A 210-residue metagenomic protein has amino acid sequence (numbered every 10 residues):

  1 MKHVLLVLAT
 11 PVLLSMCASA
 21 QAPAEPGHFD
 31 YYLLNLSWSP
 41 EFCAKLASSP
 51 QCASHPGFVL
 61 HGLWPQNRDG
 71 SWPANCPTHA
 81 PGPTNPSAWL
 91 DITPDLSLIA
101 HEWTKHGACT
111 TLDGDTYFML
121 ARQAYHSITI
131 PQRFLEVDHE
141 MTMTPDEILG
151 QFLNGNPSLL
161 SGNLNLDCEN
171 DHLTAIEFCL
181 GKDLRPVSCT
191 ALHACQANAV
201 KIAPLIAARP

Functional and structural regions predicted by a protein language model:
M1-V7: Bacterial N-terminal signal peptides that target proteins for export
V7-S15: Bacterial N-terminal signal peptides
M16, A47, P83-P86, E147 (+1 more regions): Short amphipathic alpha-helical surface micro-motifs
M16-A22: Bacterial Sec-dependent signal peptides at the C-terminal "C-region" and cleavage site
A22-D95: Betabetaalpha-Me/HNH-type nuclease active-site subdomain
A22-P23, G57, P94-P210: C-terminal, well-folded lobe of enzymatic/effector domains
